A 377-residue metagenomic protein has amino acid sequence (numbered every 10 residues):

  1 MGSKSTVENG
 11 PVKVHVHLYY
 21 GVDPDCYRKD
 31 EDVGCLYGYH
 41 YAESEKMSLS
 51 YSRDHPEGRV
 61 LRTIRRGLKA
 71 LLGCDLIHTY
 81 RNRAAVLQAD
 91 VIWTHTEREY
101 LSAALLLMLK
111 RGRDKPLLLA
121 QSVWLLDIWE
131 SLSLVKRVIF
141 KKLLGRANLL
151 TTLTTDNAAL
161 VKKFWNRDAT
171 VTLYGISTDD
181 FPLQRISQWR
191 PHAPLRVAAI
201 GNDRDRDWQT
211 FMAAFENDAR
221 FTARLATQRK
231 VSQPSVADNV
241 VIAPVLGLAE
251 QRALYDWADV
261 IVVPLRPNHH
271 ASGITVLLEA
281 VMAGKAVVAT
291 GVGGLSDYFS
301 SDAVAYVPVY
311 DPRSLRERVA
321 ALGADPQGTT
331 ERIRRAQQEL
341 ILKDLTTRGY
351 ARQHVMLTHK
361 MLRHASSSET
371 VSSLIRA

Functional and structural regions predicted by a protein language model:
G34, W189-V236, V241-A249: Conserved catalytic-core segment of nucleotide-activated headgroup transferases in glycan assembly
Y80-Q88, L132-L149: Membrane-proximal helix-turn-helix segments that form the acceptor-binding/catalytic region of lipid-linked
A159, K163, I176-A193, P234 (+1 more regions): Acidic anion/phosphate-binding donor-loop and adjacent secondary structure in glycosyltransferase catalytic cores
N202, S301-R313, A320-Q327: Conserved acidic donor-binding segment of nucleotide-sugar-dependent glycosyltransferases
P234-S235, V292-Y306: Short acidic/histidine- and often glycine-rich active-site loop of Leloir-type glycosyltransferases that engages
A249, V263-L278, G291-V292, S296-D297: Nucleotide-sugar-dependent
I261, M282, A286-A289: Short hydrophobic beta-strand element within catalytic cores of glycosyltransferases and related nucleotide-activated
Q327-T358: A charged, aromatic-enriched C-terminal amphipathic alpha-helix characteristic of glycosyltransferases across folds
